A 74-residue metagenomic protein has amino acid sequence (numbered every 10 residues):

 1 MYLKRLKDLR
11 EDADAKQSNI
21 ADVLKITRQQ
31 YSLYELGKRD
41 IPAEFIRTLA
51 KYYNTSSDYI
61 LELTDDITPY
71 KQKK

Functional and structural regions predicted by a protein language model:
Y2, L6, S56-S57: Hydrophobic side chains within well-formed alpha-helices
K4-V23, T48: Short basic helix-loop element that most often maps to the first helix and adjoining turn of HTH DNA-binding modules
L6, I20-A21, Y31-Y34, I60: Conserved hydrophobic/aromatic packing and binding residues within compact polymer-binding modules
D12, L61-K74: Short, charged recognition helix plus adjacent turn of helix-turn-helix-like nucleic-acid-binding domains
K25, E44-Y59: DNA major-groove recognition helix of helix-turn-helix/homeodomain DNA-binding modules
I26-D40: Recognition helix of helix-turn-helix/homeodomain-like DNA-binding domains that insert into the DNA major groove
E35, Y53, T64: DNA major-groove recognition helix of helix-turn-helix
